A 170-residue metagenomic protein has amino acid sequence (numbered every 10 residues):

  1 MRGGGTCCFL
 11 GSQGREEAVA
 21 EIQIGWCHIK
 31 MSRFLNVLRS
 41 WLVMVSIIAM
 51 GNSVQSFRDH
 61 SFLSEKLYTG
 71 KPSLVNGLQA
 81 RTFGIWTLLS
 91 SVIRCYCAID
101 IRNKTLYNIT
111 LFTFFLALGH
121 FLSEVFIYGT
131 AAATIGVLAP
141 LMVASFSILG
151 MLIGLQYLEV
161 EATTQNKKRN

Functional and structural regions predicted by a protein language model:
C7, E21-A49: Cytosolic juxtamembrane helix and N-cap/initiation of the first transmembrane helix
W26-N36, G70-L78, I101-K104, N108 (+1 more regions): Juxtamembrane loop-transmembrane helix junctions in multi-pass integral membrane proteins, especially the extracellular
I47, V75-I99, F112-F115: Core segments of alpha-helical transmembrane spans in multipass integral membrane proteins
I47-Q79, G84: Hydrophobic transmembrane helix segments
V54-K66, V92, R102-T105, A132 (+1 more regions): Juxtamembrane interfacial secondary-structure elements that flank transmembrane helices in multi-pass membrane proteins
I99-N103, L118-L138: Membrane-helix boundary connector in multi-pass membrane proteins
S145-T164, N170: Membrane-water interface at the C-terminal end of transmembrane alpha helices
